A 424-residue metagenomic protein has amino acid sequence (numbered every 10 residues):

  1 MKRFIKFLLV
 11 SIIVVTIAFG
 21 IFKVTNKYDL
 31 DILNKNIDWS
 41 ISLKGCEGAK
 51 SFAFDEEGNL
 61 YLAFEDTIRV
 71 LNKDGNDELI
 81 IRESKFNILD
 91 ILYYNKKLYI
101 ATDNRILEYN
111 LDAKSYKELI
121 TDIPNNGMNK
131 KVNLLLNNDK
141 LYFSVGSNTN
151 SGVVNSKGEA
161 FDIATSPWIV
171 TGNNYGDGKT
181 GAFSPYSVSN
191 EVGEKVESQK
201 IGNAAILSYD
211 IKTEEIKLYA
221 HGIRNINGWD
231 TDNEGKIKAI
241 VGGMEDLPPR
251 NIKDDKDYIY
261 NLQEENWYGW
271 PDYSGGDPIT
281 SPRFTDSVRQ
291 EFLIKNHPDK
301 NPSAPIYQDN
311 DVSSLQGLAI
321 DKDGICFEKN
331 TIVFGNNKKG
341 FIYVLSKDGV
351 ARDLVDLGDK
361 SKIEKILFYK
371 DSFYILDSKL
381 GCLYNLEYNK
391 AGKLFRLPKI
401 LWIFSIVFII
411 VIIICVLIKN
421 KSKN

Functional and structural regions predicted by a protein language model:
K27-L33, S147-K217, R224-N225, D230-L345 (+4 more regions): Beta-propeller domain segments
S40-E47, I80-K85, I120-N126, L218-G222 (+2 more regions): Surface loop/turn motifs at the tips and blade-to-blade linkers of beta-strand repeat domains
I41-R69, N87, N310-G324: Beta-strand-rich domains and repeat architectures in extracellular enzymes and scaffolds, especially beta-propellers
F52, I91, L134, I226-W229 (+2 more regions): Hydrophobic core register within WD40 beta-propeller blades
L62-A63, I100-A101, F143-S144, K238-G242 (+2 more regions): Residue position within the beta-strands of beta-propeller blades
D74-D103, I123-N126: Blade-loop segments of beta-propeller domains
K114-N137, S144-N150, S156-G172: Asp-box/WD-like beta-propeller blade repeats and closely related beta-sheet repeat scaffolds
A391-N424: C-terminal single-pass membrane-anchor helix
